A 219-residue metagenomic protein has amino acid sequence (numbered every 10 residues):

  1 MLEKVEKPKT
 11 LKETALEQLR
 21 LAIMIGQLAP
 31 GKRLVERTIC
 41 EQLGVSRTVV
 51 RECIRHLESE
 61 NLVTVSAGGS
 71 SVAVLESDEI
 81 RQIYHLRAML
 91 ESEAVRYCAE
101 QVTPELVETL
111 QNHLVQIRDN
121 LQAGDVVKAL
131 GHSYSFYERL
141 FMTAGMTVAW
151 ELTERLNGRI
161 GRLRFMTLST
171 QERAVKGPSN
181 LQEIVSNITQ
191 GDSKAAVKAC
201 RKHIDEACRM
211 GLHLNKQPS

Functional and structural regions predicted by a protein language model:
M1-R96, E100, R209-S219: Short linear motifs at protein or domain termini
T10, V107-E108, E172-V175: Short helix-capping and inter-helix turn/linker motifs at the boundaries of alpha-helical repeat units
S70-S71, A174, K202: Conserved beta-strand edge residues that scaffold enzyme active sites
I83, E100, P104-F165, S179-N187 (+2 more regions): Conserved amphipathic alpha-helical segments that form helical-bundle/coiled-coil interaction surfaces
G161-R164, L168-Q171, C208-N215: Short amphipathic alpha-helical interaction/hinge segments
T170, A174, G191-A199: Hydrophobic/aromatic-rich alpha-helical bundle segments in the mid-to-C-terminal region
